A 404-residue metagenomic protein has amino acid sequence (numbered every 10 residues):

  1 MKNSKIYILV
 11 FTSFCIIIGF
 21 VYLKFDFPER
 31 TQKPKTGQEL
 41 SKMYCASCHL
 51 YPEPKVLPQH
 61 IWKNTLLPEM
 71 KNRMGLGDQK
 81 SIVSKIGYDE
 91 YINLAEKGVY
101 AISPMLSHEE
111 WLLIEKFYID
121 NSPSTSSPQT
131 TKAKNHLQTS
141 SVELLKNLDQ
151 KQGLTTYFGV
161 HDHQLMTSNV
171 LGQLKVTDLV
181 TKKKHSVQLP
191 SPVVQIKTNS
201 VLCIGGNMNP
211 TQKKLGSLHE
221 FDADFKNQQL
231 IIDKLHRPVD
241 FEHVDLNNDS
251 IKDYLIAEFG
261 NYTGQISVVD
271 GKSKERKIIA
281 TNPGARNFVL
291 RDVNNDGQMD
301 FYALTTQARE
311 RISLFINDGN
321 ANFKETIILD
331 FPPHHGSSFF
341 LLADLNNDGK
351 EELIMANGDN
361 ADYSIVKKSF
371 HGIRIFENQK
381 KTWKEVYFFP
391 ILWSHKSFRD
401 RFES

Functional and structural regions predicted by a protein language model:
M1-I6, F241: Positively charged n-region of N-terminal signal peptides that target proteins for export
S4-K5, F14, Q32, P128: Compositionally biased regions
L9-Y22: Hydrophobic membrane-insertion alpha-helices, especially the h-region of bacterial N-terminal signal peptides
F25-P28: Aromatic-capped interface at the extracytoplasmic side of an N-terminal signal-anchor transmembrane helix
R30-E39, M43-S404: Beta-propeller-forming repeat regions
